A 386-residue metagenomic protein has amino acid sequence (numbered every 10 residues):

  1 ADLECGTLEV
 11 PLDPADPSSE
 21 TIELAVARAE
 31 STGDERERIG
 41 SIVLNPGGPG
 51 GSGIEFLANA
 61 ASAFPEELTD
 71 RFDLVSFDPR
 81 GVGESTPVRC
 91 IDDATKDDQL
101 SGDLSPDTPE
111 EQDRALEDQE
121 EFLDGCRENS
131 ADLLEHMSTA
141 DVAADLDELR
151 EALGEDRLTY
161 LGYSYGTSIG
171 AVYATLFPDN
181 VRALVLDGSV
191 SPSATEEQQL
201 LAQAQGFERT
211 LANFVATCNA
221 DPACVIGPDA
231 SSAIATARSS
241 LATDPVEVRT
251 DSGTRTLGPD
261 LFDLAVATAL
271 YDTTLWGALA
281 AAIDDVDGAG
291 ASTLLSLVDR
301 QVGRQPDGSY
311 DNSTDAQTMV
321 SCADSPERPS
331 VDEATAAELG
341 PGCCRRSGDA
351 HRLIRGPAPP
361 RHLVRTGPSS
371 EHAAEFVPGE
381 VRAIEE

Functional and structural regions predicted by a protein language model:
A1-E110, E148, S231-A237: Catalytic-loop region of hydrolases
S52, A143-A144, G162-A174: Glycine-rich nucleophile elbow surrounding the catalytic serine of serine-hydrolase chemistry
R89-D103, V172-T236, A281-P306: A catalytic-pocket lid/entrance helix-loop region that shapes and gates access to the active site across common
D97-A152: Alpha/beta-hydrolase active-site loop
L153-Y165: Alpha/beta-hydrolase fold nucleophile elbow
S231-A373: Alpha/beta-hydrolase fold active-site neighborhood
V377-E386: Short beta-strand/loop motif that positions the catalytic acidic residue of the alpha/beta-hydrolase fold
